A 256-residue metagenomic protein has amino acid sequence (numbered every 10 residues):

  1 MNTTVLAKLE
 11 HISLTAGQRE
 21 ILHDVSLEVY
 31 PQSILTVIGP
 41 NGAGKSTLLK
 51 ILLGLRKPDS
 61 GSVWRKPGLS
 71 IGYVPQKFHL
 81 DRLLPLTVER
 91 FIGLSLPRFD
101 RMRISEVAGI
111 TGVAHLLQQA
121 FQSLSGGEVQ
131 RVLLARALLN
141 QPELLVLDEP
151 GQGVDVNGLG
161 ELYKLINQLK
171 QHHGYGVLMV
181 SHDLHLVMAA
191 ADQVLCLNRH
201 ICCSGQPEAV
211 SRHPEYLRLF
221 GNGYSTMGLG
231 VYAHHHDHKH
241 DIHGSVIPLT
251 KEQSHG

Functional and structural regions predicted by a protein language model:
R101-L116: Conserved ABC ATPase "signature" region
A120-L124, E128: Conserved ABC ATPase signature
Q141: Conserved catalytic motifs of ABC-family nucleotide-binding domains
L145-E149: Catalytic Walker B motif of ABC-type/P-loop ATPase nucleotide-binding domains
S181-H182: H-loop/switch region of ABC-family ATPase nucleotide-binding domains
V194-Q206: H-loop (His-switch) and adjacent beta-strand-loop-beta switch element of ABC-type ATPase nucleotide-binding domains
R212, L219-G256: ABC ATPase nucleotide-binding domains
